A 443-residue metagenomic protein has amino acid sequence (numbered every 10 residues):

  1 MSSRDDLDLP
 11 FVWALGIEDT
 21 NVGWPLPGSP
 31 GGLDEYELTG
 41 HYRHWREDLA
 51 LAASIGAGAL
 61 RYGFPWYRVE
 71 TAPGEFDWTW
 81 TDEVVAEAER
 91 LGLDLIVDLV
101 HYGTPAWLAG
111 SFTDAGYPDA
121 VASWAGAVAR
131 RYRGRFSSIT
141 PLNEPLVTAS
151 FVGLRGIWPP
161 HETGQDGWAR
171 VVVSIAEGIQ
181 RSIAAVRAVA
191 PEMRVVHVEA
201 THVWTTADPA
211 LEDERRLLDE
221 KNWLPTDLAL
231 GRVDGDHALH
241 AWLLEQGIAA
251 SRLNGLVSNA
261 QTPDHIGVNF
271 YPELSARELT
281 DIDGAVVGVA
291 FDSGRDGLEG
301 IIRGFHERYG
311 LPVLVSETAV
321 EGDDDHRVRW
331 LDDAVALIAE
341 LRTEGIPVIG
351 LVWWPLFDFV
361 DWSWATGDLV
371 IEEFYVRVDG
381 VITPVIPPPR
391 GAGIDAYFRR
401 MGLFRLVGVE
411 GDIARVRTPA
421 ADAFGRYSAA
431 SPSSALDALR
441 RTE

Functional and structural regions predicted by a protein language model:
M1-A57: N-terminal carbohydrate-binding accessory modules
S2-A14, V85-A86, R90-R327, D332-E443: Active-site region of glycoside hydrolase catalytic domains
D19, F64-W66, F270, V320: Short beta-strand segments enriched in hydrophobic/aromatic residues within well-folded beta-rich domains
L26-S29, R61-P65, P160-T163, S316: A short alpha-helix capping/helix-coil boundary motif
G31-D34, E70, V287: Short, basic, glycine/proline-bearing loop/turn elements
Y36-R46, A72-E83, T113-A129: Glycine-rich anion/phosphate-binding loops
L38-P65, E87, D94, N259-I266: Catalytic domains of carbohydrate-active enzymes, especially glycoside hydrolases
I55-E83, V100: Aromatic-lined carbohydrate-binding/catalytic grooves of carbohydrate-active enzymes
